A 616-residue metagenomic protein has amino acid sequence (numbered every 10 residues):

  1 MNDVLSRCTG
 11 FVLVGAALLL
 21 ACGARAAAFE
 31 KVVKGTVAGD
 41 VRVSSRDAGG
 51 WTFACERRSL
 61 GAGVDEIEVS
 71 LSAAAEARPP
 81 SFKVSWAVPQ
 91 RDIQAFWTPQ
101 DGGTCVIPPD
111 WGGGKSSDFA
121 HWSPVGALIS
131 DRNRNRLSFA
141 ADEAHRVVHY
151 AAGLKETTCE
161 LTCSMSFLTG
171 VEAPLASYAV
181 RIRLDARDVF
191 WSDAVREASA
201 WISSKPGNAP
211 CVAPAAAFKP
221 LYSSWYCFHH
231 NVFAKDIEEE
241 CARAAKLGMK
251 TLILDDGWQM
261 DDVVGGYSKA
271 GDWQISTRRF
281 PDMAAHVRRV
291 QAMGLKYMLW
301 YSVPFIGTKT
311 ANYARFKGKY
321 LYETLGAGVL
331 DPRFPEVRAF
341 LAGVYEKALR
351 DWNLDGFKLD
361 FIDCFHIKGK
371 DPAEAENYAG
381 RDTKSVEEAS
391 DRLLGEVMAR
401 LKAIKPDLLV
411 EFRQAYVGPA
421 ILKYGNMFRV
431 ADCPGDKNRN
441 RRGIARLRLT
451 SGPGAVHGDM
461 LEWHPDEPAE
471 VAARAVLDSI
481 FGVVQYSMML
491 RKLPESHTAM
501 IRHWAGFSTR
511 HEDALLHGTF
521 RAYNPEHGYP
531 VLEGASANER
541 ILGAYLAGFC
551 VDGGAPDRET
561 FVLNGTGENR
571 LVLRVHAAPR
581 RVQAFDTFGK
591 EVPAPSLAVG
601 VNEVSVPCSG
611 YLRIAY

Functional and structural regions predicted by a protein language model:
M1-V12: Bacterial N-terminal signal peptides that target proteins for export
G10-A21: Bacterial N-terminal signal peptides
C22-A26: Sec/Tat signal peptide C-region and signal peptidase I cleavage site
A27-W201, N208, D557, N569-V575 (+4 more regions): N-terminal accessory beta-strand-rich subdomains and adjacent acidic, glycine-rich linkers that precede catalytic cores
E172-A179, L393-V606: Active-site-proximal substrate-binding groove within the catalytic cores of carbohydrate-active enzymes
S224-K235, G326-F340, E462-P468: Active-site mouth loops of central-metabolism enzymes
D236-Q259, D351: Catalytic domains of carbohydrate-active enzymes, especially glycoside hydrolases
D255-H457: Aromatic- and carboxylate-enriched substrate-binding clefts and catalytic-loop regions of carbohydrate-active enzymes
